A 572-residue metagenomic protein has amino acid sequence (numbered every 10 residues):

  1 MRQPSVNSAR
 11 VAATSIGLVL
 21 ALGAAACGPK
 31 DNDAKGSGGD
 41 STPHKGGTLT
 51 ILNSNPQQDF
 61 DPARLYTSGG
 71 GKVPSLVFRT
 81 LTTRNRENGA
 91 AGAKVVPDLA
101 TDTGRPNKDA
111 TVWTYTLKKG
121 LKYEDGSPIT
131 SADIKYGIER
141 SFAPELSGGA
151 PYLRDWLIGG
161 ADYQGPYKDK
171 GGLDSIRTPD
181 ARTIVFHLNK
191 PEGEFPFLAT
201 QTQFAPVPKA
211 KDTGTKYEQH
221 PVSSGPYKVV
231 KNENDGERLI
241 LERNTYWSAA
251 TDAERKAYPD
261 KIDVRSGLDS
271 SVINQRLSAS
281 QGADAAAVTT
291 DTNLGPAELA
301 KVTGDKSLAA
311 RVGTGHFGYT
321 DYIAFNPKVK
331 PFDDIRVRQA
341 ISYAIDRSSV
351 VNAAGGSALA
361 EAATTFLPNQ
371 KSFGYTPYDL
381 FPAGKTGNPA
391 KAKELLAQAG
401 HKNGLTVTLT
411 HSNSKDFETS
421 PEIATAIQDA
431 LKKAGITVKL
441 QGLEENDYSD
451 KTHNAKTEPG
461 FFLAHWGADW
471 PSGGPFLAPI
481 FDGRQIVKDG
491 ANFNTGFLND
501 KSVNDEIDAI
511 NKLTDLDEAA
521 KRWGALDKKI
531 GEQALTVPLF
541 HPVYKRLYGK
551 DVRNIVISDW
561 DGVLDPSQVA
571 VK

Functional and structural regions predicted by a protein language model:
G28, V351, T437-D447, A478-G549 (+1 more regions): Extracytoplasmic/peripheral linker and loop segments enriched in polar/acidic and small residues with frequent Thr/Pro
I51, G126, L277-A285, L409 (+3 more regions): Periplasmic binding protein-like
L52-K108, V222: N-terminal lobe/hinge region of extracytoplasmic solute-binding protein
E87-A90, K170, P191-A257, K261: Gly/Pro-rich hinge or "lid" segments in bacterial periplasmic/extracellular proteins
T116, D133-K135, R140-P208, E233: Surface-exposed binding/hinge segments that line and control ligand-binding clefts or catalytic entry sites
G148-P151, V230-E242, D263-V329, N352-A353: Extracellular/periplasmic solute-recognition and catalytic clefts
A358-Q398, D416-E422: Structural transition elements
R546-K572: Long beta-strand-rich cores associated with HINT superfamily self-processing modules
